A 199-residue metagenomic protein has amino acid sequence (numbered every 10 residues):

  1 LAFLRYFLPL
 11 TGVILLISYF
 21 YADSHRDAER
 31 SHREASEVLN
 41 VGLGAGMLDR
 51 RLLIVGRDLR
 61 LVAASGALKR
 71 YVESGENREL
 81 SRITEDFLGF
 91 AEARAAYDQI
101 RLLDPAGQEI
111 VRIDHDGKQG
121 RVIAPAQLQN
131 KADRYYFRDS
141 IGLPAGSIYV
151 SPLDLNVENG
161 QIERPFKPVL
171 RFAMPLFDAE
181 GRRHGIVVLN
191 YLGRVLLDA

Functional and structural regions predicted by a protein language model:
L1-L4, L16-I17, H32-V38, R70-E73 (+5 more regions): N-terminal sensory and localization modules of signal-transduction and trafficking proteins
A2-F7, V41-D49, E109-I123: Short N-terminal helix-initiation segments at or just after the protein's N-terminus
Y6, V13-G75, G89-A96, P168-V169: Juxtamembrane extracytoplasmic/periplasmic/luminal helical "stalk" adjacent to the first N-terminal
L10, A179-E180, R194-A199: Intrinsic low-complexity, intrinsically disordered coil/linker regions enriched in small/polar and charged residues
I54-L61, F90-D116, G142-Y149, A199: Short N-terminal helix-loop-first-beta-strand/juxtamembrane motif that initiates sensory/input modules
R82-F90: Amphipathic alpha-helical coiled-coil segments that mediate homodimerization and allosteric signal transmission
F87, I100, A173-M174: Generic short beta-strand
A93, R112-N190: Extracytoplasmic/periplasmic ligand-binding sensor regions of membrane-associated signaling proteins
